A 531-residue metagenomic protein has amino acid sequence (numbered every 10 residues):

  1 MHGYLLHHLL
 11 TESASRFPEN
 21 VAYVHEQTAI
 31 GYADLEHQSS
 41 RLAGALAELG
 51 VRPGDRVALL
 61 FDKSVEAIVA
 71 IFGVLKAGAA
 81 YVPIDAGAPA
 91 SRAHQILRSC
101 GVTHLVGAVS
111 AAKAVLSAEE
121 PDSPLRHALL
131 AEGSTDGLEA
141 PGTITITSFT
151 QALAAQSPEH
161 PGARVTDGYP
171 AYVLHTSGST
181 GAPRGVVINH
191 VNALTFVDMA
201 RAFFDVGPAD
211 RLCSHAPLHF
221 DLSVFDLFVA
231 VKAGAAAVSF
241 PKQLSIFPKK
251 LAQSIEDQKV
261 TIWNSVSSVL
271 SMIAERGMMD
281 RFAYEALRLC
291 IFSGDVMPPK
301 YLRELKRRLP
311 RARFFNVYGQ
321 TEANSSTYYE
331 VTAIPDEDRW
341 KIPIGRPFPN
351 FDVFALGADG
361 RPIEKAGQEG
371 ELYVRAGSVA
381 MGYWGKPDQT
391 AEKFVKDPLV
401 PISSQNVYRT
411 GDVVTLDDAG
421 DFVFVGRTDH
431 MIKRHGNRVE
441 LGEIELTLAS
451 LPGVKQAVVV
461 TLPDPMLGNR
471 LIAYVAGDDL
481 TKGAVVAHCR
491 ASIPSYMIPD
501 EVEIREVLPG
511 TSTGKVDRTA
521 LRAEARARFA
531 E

Functional and structural regions predicted by a protein language model:
M1-L129, T135-V173, I188, T195 (+3 more regions): AMP-binding/adenylate-forming domain of the ANL superfamily
G3, F61-V65, A79-R98, V109-V115 (+5 more regions): ATP-dependent adenylate-forming carboxylate-activation enzymes
L5, D62, P89, G101 (+2 more regions): Core catalytic subdomain of AMP-forming adenylate-forming
F61-S64, D85, V206, A216-S223 (+2 more regions): Conserved AMP-binding
A70-A77, Y81, A193, L227-V231 (+2 more regions): Short hydrophobic alpha-helical segments of the AMP-binding
I144-T145, K232-A235, V260-N264, A274-P343 (+2 more regions): Gly/Ser/Thr-rich phosphate-binding loop
V173-G185: Conserved adenylation A10 loop of the ANL superfamily
R184-R211, D221-T261, R276: Conserved AMP-binding/adenylation subdomain of ANL enzymes
